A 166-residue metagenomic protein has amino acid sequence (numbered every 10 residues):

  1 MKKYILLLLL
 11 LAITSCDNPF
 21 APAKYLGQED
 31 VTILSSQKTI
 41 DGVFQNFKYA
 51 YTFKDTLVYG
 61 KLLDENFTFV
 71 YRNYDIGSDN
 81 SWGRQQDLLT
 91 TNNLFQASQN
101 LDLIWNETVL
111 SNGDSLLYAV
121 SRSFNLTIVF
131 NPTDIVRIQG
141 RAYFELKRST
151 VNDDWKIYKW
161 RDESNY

Functional and structural regions predicted by a protein language model:
M1-C16: Sec-dependent bacterial lipoprotein signal peptides
C16-F53: Short, low-complexity N-terminal intrinsically disordered segments enriched in polar/charged residues
D17-E29, N131-Y166: Short beta-strand edge/turn micro-motifs at domain boundaries
F47, Y59, D87: Hydrophobic pocket/interface hotspot
F53-V70: Short, well-ordered alpha-helical segments enriched in acidic and aromatic residues
E65-V70, N106, V120-N131, R141-Y143 (+1 more regions): Generic short beta-strand segments
T68-N80: A short gly/proline-enriched turn/hairpin at secondary-structure junctions
W82-D134: Surface-exposed, charged secondary-structure patches
